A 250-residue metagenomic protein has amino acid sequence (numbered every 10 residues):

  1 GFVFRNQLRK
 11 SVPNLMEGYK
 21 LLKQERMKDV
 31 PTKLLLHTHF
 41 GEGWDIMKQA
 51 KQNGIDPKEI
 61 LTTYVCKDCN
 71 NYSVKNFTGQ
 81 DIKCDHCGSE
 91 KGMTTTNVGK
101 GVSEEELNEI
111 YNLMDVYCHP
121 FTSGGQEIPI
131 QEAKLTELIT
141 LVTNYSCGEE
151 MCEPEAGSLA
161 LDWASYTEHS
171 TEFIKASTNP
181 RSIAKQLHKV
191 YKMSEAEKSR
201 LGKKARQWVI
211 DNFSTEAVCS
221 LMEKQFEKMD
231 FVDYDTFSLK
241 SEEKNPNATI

Functional and structural regions predicted by a protein language model:
G1-K10, M16, L34: Conserved donor-binding/catalytic core segment of Leloir-type glycosyltransferases
T38, W44-E109: Nucleotide-activated donor-binding/catalytic signature segment of Leloir-type glycosyltransferases, i.e., the conserved
L107-N108, I130-L135, I139, S146-E150: Short alpha-helical segment that forms part of, or immediately flanks, the ligand-binding pocket in carbohydrate-active
T122: Aromatic "clamp/platform" in nucleotide-sugar-dependent glycosyltransferases that forms part of the donor/acceptor
E149-K189: Change "using UDP/GDP/dTDP sugars" to "using nucleotide sugars
K189, A196-D211, K228, S241: A short, well-ordered alpha-helix in the C-terminal region of glycosyltransferases
T215-I250: C-terminal alpha-helical cap of glycosyltransferases
